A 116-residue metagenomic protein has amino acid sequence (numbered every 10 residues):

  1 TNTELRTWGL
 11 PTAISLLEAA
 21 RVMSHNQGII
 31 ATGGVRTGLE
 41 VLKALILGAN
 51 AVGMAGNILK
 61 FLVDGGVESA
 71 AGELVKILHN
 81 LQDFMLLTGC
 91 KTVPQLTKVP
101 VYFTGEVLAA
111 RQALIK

Functional and structural regions predicted by a protein language model:
T1-G66: Glycine-rich phosphate/ribose-binding loops and adjacent secondary-structure elements that form binding surfaces
I58-L62, G66-K116: C-terminal extensions of enzymes
